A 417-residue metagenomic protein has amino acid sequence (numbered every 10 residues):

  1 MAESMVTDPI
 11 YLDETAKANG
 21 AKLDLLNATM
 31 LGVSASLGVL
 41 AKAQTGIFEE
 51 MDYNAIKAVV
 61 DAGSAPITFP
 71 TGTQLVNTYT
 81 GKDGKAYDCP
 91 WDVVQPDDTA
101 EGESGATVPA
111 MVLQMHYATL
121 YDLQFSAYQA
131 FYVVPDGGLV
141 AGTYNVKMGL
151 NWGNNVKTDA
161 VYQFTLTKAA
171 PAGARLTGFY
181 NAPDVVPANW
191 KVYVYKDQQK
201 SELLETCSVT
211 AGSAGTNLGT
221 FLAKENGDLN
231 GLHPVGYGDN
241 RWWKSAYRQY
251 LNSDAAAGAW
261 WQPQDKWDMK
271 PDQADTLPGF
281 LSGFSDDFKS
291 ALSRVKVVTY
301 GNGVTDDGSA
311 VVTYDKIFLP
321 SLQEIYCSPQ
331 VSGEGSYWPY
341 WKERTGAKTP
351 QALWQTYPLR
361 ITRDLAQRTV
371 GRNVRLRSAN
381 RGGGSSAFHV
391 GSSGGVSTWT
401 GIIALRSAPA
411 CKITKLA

Functional and structural regions predicted by a protein language model:
M1-L31: Short, low-complexity N-terminal tether/leader segments at secretion or assembly junctions of large, surface-exposed
G20-D24, G142, V161: A general secondary-structure boundary signal
L31-Y132, D136-G138, N145-G153, K157-A417: Collagenous Gly-X-Y triple-helix signature in extracellular proteins
